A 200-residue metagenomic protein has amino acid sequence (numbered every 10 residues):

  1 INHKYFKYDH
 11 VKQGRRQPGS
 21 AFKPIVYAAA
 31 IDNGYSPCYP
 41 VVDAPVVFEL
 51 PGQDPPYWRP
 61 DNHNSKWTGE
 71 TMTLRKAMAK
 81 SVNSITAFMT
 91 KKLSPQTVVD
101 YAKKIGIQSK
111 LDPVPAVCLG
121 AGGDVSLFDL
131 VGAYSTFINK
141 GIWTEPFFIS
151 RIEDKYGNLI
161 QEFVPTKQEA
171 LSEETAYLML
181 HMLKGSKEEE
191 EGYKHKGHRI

Functional and structural regions predicted by a protein language model:
N2-K12, F22, K76, S126-G132 (+1 more regions): A penicillin-recognizing enzyme superfamily signal
N2-Y5, I31, G106-L111: Proteins synthesized as precursors that undergo proteolytic processing into mature forms
K12-R16, A121-G122: Short acidic/polar beta-strand-loop edge motifs in secreted extracellular and Gram-negative envelope-associated
R16-D43, A77, A133-F137, M179: Active-site SXXK
D32, D43-V46, G122-D124, N139 (+1 more regions): An acidic- and aromatic-residue-enriched active-site/binding cleft used to recognize and process polar
Y35-V98, V114, W143, K155-M179 (+1 more regions): Conserved catalytic neighborhood of penicillin-recognizing serine enzymes
D54-N62, S94-G132, E145-F148: Mid-domain, small-residue-enriched loop/turn segments at the edges of structured enzyme/sensor domains
